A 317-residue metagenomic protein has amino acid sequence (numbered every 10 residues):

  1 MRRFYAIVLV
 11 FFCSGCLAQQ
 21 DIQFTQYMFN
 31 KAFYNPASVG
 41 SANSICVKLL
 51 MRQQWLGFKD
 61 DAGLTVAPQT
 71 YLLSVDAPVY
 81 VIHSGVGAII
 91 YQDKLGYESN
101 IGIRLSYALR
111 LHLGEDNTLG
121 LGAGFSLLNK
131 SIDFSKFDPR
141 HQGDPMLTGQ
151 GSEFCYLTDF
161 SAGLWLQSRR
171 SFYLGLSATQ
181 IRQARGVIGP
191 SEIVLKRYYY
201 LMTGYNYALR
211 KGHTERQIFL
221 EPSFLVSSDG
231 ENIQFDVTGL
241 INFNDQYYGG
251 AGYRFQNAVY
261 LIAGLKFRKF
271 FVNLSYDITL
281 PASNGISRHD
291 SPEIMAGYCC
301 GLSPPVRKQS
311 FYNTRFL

Functional and structural regions predicted by a protein language model:
M1-F4, L113-E115: Positively charged n-region of N-terminal signal peptides that target proteins for export
R3, L17-A18: Intrinsically disordered, low-complexity regions enriched for glutamine and histidine
I7-V8: Sec-dependent N-terminal signal peptides
C13-G15: N-terminal signal peptide c-region/cleavage motif recognized by signal peptidases
Q19-L317: Subset of outer-membrane beta-barrel
